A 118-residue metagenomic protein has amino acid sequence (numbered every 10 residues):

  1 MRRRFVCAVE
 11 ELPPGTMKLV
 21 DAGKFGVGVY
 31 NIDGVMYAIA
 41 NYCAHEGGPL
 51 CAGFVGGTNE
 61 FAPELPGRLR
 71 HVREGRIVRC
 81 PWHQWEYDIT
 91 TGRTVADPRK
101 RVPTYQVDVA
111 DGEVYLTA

Functional and structural regions predicted by a protein language model:
M1-E74, D88-I89, R93, R101-A118: N-terminal pre-ligand scaffold of iron-sulfur
C43, C80-H83: Short cysteine clusters
I77: Conserved active-site helix of classical SDR/Rossmann-fold NAD(P)-dependent CH-OH oxidoreductases
W82, V95-K100: Axial heme c-ligation environment in periplasmic c-type cytochrome domains
